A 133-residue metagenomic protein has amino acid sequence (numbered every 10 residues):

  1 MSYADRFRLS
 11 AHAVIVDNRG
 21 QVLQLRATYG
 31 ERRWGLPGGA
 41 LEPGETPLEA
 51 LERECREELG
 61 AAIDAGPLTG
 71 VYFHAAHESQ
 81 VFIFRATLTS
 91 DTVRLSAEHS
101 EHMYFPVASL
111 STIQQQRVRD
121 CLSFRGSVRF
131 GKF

Functional and structural regions predicted by a protein language model:
M1-V22: Conserved N-terminal beta-strand and adjoining loop/helix that marks the start of the Nudix/MutT-like hydrolase domain
D5-F7, R32, E78-Q80: Residue-level preference for beta-strand/loop junctions
I15-V16, Q24, A86, Y104: Conserved hydrophobic "DFG−1" position in protein kinase catalytic cores
D17, Q21-E57: Conserved Nudix-box catalytic region and its N-terminal flanking loop in Nudix hydrolases and closely related
E31-W34, A97-F133: Nudix hydrolase/Nudix homology domain
G39, R53, G66, F105-A108: Structural detector for helix-capping/boundary residues
A62-G70: A short coil-to-beta-strand element that immediately follows conserved catalytic motifs
F73-V93, M103, V107, C121-F124: Active-site-adjacent beta-strand/loop module that shapes the phosphate/pyrophosphate-binding cleft
